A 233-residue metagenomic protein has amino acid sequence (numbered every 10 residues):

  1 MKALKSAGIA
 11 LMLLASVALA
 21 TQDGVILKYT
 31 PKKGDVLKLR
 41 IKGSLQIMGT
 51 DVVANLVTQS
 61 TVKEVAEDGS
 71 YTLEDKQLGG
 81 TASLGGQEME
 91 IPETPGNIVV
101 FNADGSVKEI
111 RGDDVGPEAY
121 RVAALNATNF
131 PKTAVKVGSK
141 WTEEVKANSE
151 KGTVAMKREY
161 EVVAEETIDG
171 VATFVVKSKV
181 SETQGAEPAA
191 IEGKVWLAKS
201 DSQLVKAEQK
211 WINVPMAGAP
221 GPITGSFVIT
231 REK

Functional and structural regions predicted by a protein language model:
M1-L11: Bacterial N-terminal signal peptides that target proteins for export
L11-A20: Hydrophobic h-region of N-terminal signal peptides that target proteins for export in Gram-negative bacteria
L14, D35, D114-V115, A119-Y120 (+1 more regions): Short amphipathic alpha-helical segments, especially helix-boundary/capping motifs
A20-A103, E109, D113, S139 (+1 more regions): Acidic, serine/threonine-rich low-complexity disordered tracts
A20-Q22, P117-A127: Short, structured beta-strand/loop micro-motifs enriched in basic residues and often containing a Trp
I26-Y29, F130-A134: Short, surface-exposed secondary-structure edge patches
N129-P131, V162-V163: Short secondary-structure capping micro-motifs at structural edges
